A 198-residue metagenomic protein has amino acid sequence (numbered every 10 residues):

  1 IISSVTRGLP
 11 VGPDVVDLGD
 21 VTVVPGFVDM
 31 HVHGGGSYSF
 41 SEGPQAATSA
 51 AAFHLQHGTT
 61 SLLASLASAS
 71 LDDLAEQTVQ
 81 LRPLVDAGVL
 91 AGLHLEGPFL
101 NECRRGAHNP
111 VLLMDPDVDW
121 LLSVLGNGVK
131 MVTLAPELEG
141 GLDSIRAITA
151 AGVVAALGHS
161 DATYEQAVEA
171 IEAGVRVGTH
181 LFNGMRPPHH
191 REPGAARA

Functional and structural regions predicted by a protein language model:
I1-V24: Histidine-rich, glycine-flanked metal-binding segment
D20, H31, H54, L95 (+2 more regions): Conserved, mostly hydrophobic/aromatic
V21-E76: Metal-associated gating/positioning segment near the N- to mid-region
G26-M30, L62-A64, A91-E96, K130-L134 (+2 more regions): Hydrophobic faces of well-ordered beta-strands that scaffold small-molecule active sites in alpha/beta enzyme cores
H33-Q45, G106-M114, V154-G158: Active-site mouth loops of central-metabolism enzymes
P44-A46, Q77-Q80, L113-D119, H190-R197: Charged helix-capping and loop-helix junction motifs
N101-G126: Conserved phosphate-binding/catalytic loop of the ribokinase/pfkB sugar-kinase fold
L125-A198: Active-site core of metal-dependent hydrolases
